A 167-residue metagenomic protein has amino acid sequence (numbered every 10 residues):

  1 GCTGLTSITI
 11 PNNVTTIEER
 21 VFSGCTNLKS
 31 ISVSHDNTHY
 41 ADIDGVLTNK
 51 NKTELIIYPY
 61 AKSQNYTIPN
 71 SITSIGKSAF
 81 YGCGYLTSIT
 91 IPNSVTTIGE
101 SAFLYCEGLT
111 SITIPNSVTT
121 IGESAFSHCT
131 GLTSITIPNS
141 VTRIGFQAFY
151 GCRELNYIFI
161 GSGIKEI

Functional and structural regions predicted by a protein language model:
C2-T16, C25-V46, K50-S74, G84-T97 (+3 more regions): Structural signature of tandem-repeat unit edges
